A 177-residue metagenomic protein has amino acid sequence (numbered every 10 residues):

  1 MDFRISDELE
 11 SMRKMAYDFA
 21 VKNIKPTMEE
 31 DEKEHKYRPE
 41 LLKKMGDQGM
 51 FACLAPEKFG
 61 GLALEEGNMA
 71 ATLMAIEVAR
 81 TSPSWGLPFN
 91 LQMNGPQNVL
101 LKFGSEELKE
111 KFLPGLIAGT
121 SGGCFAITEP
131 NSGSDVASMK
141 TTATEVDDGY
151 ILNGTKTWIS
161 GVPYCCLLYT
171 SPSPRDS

Functional and structural regions predicted by a protein language model:
M1-N90, E107-K111, G115-A118: Amphipathic, small/basic residue-rich leader segments at the start of a protein or domain
E65-E66, D135-A137, D148, V162-C166: Short glycine/proline-enriched turns and hinge-like loops at secondary-structure junctions
M74, N98-L100, A126, L167-S171: Adenylate-forming
W85-E107, G133-V136: N-terminal glycine-rich flavin-associated loop
G119-I127: A short, Trp-centered hydrophobic/proline-enriched beta-strand micro-motif
T128-S132, W158-S160: Short, solvent-exposed loop/turn elements at beta->coil junctions and helix N-caps that rim active or binding pockets
T141-T144: A structural signal for short hydrophobic beta-strand segments in well-ordered beta-sheet cores
N153-S171, R175: A short core secondary-structure module
